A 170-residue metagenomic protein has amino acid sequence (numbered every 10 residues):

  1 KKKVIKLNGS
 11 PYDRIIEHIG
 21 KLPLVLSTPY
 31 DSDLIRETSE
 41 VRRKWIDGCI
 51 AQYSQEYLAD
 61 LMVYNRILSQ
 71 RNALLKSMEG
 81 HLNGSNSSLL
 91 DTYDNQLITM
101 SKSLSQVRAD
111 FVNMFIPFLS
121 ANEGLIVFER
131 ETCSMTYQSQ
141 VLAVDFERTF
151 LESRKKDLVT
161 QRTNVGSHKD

Functional and structural regions predicted by a protein language model:
K1-V41, W45-Y53, Y57, I116 (+2 more regions): Nucleotide-state sensing region of NTPase/ATPase domains
K2-K6, R14, R36, R42-R43 (+9 more regions): Arginine residue identity/basic-tract feature
E17, E40-K44, A59, R66 (+4 more regions): Charged, alpha-helix-enriched surfaces in structured cytosolic catalytic cores of large nucleotide-utilizing machines
I35-E37, Q55-L58, R66, V165-K169: Short C-terminal domain-edge/linker segments immediately following a structured domain
I46, Y53-R108: Long, non-coiled-coil amphipathic alpha-helical linker/lever segments that couple catalytic cores to other domains
H81-D170: Conserved NTPase motor "head" modules and their coupling/switch loops across ABC/AAA+ ATPases, GTPases, and GHKL ATPases
